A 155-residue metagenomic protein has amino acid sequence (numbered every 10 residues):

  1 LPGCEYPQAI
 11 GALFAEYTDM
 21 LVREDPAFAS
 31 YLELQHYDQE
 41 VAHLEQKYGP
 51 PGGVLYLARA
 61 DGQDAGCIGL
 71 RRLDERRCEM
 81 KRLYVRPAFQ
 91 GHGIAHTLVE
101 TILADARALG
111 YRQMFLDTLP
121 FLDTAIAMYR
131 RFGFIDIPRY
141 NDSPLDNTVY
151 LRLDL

Functional and structural regions predicted by a protein language model:
L1-L13: A short beta-loop-alpha structural element at the N-terminal edge of CoA-dependent acyl/N-acetyltransferase catalytic
C4, A15-H43: Conserved GNAT-fold acetyl-CoA-binding loop/helix
E40-L57: A short helix-loop-beta-strand connector motif used in the catalytic cores of GNAT acetyltransferases and, in some
L57, Q63-R72, E79, Y84: Conserved beta-strand in the GNAT
R72, R86-H92, P120-F121: Active-site acidic-Proline motif in GNAT/NAT acetyltransferases
V85, G91-A104, A127-R131: Conserved acetyl-CoA-binding loop-helix of GNAT-fold acetyltransferases
R112-G133, P138-L155: C-terminal "cap" of GNAT-fold acetyltransferases
